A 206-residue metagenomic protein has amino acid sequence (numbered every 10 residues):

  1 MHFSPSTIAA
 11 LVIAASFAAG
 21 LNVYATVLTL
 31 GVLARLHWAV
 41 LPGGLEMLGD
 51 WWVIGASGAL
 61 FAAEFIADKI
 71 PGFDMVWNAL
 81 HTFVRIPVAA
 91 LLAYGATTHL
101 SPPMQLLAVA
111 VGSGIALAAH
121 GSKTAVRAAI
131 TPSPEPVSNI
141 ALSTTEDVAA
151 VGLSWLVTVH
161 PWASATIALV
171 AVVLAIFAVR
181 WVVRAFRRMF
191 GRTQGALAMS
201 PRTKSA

Functional and structural regions predicted by a protein language model:
M1-T7, A34-W51, L92-A108, V157-A165: Helix-coil boundary and interhelical linker segments in multi-pass alpha-helical membrane proteins
I13-V23, F65-K69: Transmembrane alpha-helix interface/packing and boundary motifs in multi-pass membrane proteins, characterized by
A14, L91-T97, K123-I130, S143 (+1 more regions): Generic transmembrane alpha-helix signature in multi-pass membrane proteins, especially transporters/channels
L45-W52, T97-L106, T124-E135, R184-L197: A cytosolic-side transmembrane-helix exit/cap motif
D50, M75-P87, V109, P134 (+1 more regions): Cytoplasmic-side transmembrane-helix entry/capping segments in multi-pass membrane proteins
A62-M75, S122-T131: C-terminal ends of transmembrane helices
T82-Y94, S138-G152, A198-K204: Small-residue-rich segments of transmembrane alpha-helices in multi-pass membrane proteins, especially helix faces
P87-A96, Q105-V126, V148: Mid-bilayer segments of alpha-helical transmembrane spans in multi-pass integral membrane proteins that mediate
